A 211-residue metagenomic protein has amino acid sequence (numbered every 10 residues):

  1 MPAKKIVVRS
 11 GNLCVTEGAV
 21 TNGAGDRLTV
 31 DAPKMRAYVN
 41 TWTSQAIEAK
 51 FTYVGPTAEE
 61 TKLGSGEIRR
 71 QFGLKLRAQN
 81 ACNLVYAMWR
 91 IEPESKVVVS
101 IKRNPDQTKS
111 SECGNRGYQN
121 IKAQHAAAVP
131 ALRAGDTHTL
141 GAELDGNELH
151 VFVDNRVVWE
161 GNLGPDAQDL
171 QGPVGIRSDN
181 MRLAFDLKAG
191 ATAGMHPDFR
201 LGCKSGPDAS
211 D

Functional and structural regions predicted by a protein language model:
M1-G64, L132, P197-D211: Low-complexity, Ser/Thr/Pro/Gly-rich disordered linker/stalk regions
V7, R90, G141-E143: Well-ordered beta-strand positions
R27-G114: Secretory/extracellular carbohydrate-interaction modules and structurally similar beta-sandwich "look-alikes"
A49-F51, A131-G164: Carbohydrate-binding surfaces in secreted/extracellular proteins
N83-L84, K109, R156-G161, F199: Surface-exposed loop/edge segments in extracytoplasmic proteins
Q107-T139: Short, aromatic/His-centered strand-loop micro-motif at the edge of beta-sheets
P165-D211: Ligand-recognition surfaces built from glycine- and aromatic
